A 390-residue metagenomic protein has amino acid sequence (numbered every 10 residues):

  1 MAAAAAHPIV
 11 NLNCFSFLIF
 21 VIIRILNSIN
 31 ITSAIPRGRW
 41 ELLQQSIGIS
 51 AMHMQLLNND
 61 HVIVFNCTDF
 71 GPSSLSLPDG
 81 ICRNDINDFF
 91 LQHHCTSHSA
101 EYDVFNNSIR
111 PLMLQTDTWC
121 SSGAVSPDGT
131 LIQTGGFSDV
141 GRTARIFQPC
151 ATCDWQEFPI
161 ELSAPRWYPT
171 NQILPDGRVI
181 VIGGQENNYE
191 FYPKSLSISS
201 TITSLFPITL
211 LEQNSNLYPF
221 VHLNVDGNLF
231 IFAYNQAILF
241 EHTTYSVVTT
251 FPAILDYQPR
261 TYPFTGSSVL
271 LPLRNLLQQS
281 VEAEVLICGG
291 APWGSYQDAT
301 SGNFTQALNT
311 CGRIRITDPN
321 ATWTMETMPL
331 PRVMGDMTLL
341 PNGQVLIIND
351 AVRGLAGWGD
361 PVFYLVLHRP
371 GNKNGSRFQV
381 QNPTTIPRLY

Functional and structural regions predicted by a protein language model:
I29-L43, Q55-L114, T134-A151: Beta-propeller domains
E41-I49, L112-T118, P159-R166, F206-N214 (+3 more regions): Short loop/turn motifs that recur once per blade in beta-propeller domains
S50-M54, D60, S97, W119-A124 (+8 more regions): Beta-propeller and closely related beta-sheet repeat lectin domains
N59, C67-D69, D128, G136-D139 (+6 more regions): Short loop/turn segments immediately following the C-termini of beta-strands
T68-H93, C288-T305, D350-V362: Short, conserved, GDST-rich strand-edge loop motifs in beta-rich repeat architectures
C95-N106, R142-T152, N187-S197, Q236-E241 (+2 more regions): Beta-propeller blade signature
G141-P219: Asp-box/WD-like beta-propeller blade repeats and closely related beta-sheet repeat scaffolds
E212-G354: Beta-propeller domains
